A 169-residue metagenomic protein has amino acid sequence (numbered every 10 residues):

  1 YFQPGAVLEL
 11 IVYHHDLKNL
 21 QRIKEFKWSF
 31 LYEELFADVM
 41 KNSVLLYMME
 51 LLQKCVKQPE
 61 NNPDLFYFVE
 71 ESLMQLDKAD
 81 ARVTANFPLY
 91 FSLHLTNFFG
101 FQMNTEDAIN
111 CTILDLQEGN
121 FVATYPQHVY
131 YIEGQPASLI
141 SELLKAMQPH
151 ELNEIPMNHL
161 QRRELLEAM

Functional and structural regions predicted by a protein language model:
Y1-M169: Non-catalytic alpha-helical scaffolds and adjoining flexible linkers that form interface surfaces for assembly
